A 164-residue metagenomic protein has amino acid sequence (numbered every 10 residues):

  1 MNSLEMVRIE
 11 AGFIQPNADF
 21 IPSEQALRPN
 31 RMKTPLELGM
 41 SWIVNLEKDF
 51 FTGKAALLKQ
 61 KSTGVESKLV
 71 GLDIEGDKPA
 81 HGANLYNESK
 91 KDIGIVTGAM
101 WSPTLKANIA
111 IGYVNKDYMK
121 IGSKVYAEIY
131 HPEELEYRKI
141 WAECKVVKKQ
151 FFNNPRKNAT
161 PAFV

Functional and structural regions predicted by a protein language model:
M1-V164: Conserved, structured C-terminal
